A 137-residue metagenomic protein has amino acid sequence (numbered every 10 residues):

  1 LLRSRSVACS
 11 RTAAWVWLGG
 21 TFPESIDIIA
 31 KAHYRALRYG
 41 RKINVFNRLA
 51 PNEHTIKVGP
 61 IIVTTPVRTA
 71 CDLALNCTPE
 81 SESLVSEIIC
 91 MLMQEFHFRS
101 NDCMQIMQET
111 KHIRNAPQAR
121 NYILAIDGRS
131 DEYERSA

Functional and structural regions predicted by a protein language model:
L1-A137: Short gly/ser-rich loop at a beta-strand->alpha-helix junction or flexible surface loop bordering the NTP-binding
